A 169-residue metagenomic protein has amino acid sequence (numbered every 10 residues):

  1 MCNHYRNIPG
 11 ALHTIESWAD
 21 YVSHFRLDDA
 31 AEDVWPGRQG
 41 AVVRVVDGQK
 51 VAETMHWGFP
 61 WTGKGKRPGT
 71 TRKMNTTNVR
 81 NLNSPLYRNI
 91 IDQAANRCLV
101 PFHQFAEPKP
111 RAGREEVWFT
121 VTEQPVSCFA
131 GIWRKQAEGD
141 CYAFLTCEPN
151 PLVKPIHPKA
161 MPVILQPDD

Functional and structural regions predicted by a protein language model:
M1-D169: Short linear sequence motif anchored by a di-proline
